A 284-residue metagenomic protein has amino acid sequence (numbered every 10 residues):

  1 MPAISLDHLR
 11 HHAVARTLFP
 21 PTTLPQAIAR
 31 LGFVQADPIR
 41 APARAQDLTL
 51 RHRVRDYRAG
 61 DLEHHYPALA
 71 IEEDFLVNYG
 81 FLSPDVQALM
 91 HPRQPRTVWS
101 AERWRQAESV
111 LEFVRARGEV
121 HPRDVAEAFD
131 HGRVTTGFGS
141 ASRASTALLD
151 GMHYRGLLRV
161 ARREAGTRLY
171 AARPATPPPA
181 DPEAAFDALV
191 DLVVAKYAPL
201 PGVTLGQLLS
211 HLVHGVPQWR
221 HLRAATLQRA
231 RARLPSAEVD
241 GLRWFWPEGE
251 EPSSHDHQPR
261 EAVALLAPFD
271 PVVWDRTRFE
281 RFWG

Functional and structural regions predicted by a protein language model:
M1-V263, D270: Long, low-complexity intrinsically disordered regions
V273-G284: Short, basic/aromatic recognition patches
